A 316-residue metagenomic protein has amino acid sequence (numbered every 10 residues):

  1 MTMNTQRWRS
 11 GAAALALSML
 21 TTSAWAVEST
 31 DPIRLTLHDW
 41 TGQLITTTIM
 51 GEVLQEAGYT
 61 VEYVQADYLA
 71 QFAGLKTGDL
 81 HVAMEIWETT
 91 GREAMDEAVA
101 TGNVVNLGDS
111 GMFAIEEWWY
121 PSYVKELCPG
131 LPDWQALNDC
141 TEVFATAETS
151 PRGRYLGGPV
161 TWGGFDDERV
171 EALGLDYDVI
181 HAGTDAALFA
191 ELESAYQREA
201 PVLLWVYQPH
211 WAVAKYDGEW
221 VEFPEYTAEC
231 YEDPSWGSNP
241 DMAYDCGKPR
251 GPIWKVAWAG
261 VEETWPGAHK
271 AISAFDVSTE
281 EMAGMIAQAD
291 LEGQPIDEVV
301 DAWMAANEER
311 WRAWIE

Functional and structural regions predicted by a protein language model:
V27-G42, Y59-V64, R152-L156, I272: Short, well-ordered beta-strand elements
H38-T41, Y59-G74, I180-E191: Short helix-initiation/N-cap motifs at beta->coil->alpha
T47, V64-G102, E191, W211-Y216: Pocket-flanking alpha-helical
H81-M84, L156-E232: Ligand-binding pocket segment of bilobal, Venus flytrap-like solute-binding proteins
N103-Y155: A conserved helix-loop-strand patch within extracytoplasmic ligand-binding domains of the periplasmic binding
E116-L127, P252-T264, A287-Q288: A bilobed periplasmic-binding-protein/Venus flytrap-type ligand-binding module shared by bacterial periplasmic
A212-A271, F275: C-terminal lobe and pocket-closing loops of periplasmic/extracytoplasmic Venus-flytrap solute-binding proteins
V261-E262, H269-E316: C-terminal functional modules
